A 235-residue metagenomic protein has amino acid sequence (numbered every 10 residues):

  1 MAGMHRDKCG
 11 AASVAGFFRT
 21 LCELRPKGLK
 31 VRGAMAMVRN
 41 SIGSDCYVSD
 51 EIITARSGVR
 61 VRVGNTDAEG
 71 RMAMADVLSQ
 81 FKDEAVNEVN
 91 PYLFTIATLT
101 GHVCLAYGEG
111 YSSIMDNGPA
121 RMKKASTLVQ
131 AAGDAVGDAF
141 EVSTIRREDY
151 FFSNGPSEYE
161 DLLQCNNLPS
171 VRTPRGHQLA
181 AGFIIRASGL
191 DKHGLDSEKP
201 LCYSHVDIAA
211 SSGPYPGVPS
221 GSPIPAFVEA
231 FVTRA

Functional and structural regions predicted by a protein language model:
M1-A235: A generic structural signal for tightly packed, nonpolar segments enriched in small/aliphatic residues
